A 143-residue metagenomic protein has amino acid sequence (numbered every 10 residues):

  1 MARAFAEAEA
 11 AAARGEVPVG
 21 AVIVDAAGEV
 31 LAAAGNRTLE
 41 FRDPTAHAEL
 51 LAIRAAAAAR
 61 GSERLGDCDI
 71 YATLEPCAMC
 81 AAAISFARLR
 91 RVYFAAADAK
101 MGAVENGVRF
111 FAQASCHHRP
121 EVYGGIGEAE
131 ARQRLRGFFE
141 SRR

Functional and structural regions predicted by a protein language model:
M1-A11, V30, P76-R143: Zinc-dependent deaminase
A4, A8-A11, A21, A32 (+2 more regions): Small-residue (primarily alanine) positions within well-ordered alpha-helices, especially packing/interaction faces
G15-V19, R64-G66: Short, basic and Ser/Thr-rich N-terminal targeting/leader segments
V19-G28: Short beta-strand scaffold segments in enzyme catalytic cores
L31-T38: Short beta->alpha transition motifs characteristic of CBS
E40-L51, A55: A short, polar/charged loop-to-alpha-helix boundary motif
A59: Conserved catalytic cysteine-centered active-site region of acyl-thioester-dependent Claisen-condensing enzymes
S62-L74: Immediate flanking context of iron-sulfur cluster ligation sites
